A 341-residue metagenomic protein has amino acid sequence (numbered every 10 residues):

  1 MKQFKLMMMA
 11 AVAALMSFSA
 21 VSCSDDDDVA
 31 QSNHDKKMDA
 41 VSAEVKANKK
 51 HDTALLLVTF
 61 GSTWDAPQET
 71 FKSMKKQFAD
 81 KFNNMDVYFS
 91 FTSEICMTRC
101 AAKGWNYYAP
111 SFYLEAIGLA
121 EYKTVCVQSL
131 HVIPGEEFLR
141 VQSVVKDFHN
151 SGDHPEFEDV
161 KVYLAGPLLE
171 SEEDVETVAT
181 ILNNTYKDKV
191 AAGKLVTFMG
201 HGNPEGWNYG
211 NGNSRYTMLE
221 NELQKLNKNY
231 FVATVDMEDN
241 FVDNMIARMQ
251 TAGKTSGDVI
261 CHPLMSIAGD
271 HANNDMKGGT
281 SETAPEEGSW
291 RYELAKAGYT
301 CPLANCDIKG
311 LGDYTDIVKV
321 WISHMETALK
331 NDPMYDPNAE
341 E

Functional and structural regions predicted by a protein language model:
M1-M9: Bacterial N-terminal signal peptides that target proteins for export
M9-S17: Hydrophobic helical h-region of N-terminal Sec-dependent signal peptides in bacterial secretory/periplasmic proteins
F18-S22: C-terminal motif of bacterial Sec signal peptides marking the signal peptidase cleavage site
S24-E341: Active-site-proximal alpha-helix that buttresses catalytic centers in soluble enzyme cores
